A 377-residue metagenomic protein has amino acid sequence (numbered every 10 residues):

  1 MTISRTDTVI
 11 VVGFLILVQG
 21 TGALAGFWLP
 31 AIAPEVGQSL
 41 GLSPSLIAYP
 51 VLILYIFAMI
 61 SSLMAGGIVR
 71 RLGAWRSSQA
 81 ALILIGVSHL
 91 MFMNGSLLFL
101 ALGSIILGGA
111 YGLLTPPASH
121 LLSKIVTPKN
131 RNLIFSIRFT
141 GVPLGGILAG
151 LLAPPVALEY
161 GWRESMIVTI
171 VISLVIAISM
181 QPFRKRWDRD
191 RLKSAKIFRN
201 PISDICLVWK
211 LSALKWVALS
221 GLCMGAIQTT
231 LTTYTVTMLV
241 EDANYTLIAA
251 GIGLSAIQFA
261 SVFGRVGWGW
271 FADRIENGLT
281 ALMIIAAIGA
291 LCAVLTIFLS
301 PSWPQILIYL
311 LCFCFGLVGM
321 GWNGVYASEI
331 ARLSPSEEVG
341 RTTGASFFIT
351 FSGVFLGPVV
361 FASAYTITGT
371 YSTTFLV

Functional and structural regions predicted by a protein language model:
M1-R5, W187-V217: Juxtamembrane intracellular "pre-TM" segments in multi-pass secondary transporters
F27, Y55-L63, G146-I147, Q258-V262 (+2 more regions): Residue-level signature of mid-helix packing/kink "hotspots" within the transmembrane helices of 12-pass Major
L29-P30, S212-V266: Extracytoplasmic gate region of multi-pass secondary transporters
I60-L97: Conserved MFS/SLC helix-loop-helix module at the cytosolic interface between two early adjacent transmembrane helices
R71-A81, R274-A287: Cytoplasmic membrane-interface "Motif A"-like loop-to-helix N-cap segments of 12-TM Major Facilitator Superfamily
G103-G141: Cytoplasmic helix-loop-helix junction between adjacent transmembrane helices in 12-TM secondary transporters
G278-Y326: C-terminal transmembrane helical hairpin of 12-TM major facilitator-type secondary transporters
L333-T368: A late C-terminal transmembrane helix in Major Facilitator Superfamily
